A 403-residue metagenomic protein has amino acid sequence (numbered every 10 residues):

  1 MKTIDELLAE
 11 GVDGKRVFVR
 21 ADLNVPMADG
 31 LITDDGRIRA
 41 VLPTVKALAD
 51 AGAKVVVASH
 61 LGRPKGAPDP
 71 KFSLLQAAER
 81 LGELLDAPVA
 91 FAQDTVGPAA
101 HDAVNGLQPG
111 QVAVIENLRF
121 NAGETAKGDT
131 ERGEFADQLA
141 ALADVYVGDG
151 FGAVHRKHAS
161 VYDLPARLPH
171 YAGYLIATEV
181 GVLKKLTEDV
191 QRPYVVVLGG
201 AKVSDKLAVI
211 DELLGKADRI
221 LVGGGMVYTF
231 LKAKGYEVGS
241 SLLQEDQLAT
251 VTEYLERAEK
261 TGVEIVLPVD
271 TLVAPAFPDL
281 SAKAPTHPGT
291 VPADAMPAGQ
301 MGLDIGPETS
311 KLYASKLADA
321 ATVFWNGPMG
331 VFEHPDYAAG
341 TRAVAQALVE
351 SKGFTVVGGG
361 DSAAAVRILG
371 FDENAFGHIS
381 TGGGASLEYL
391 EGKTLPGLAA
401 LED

Functional and structural regions predicted by a protein language model:
M1-D403: Active-site loop-to-helix "anion-binding N-cap" substructures in soluble metabolic enzymes
